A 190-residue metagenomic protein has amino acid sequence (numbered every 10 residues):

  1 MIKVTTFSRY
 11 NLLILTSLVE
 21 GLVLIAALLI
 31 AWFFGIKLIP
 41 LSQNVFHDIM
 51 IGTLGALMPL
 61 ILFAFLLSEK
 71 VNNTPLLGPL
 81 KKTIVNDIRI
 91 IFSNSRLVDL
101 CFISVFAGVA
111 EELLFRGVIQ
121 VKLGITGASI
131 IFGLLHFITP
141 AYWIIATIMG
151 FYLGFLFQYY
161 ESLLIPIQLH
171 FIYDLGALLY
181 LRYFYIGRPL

Functional and structural regions predicted by a protein language model:
M1-L29: Cytosolic-side membrane-entry/anchor segment at the start of a transmembrane helix
I2, A64, S68, K81-K82 (+4 more regions): General secondary-structure edge motif
I2, L24, L28, F33-D48 (+7 more regions): A signal for specific C-terminal beta-sheet/loop modules enriched in small/flexible residues with GP/PG/PP motifs
S8-N11, N44-V45, G124: Alpha-helix capping and helix-coil boundary motifs
V19-A27, G55-A64, E111, A128 (+2 more regions): Alpha-helical transmembrane segments of multipass membrane proteins
E20, Q43, E69, E111-E112 (+1 more regions): Glutamate identity and glutamate-enriched acidic tracts
W32-A107, G187-L190: Juxtamembrane helix-loop-helix connectors linking adjacent transmembrane helices in multi-pass membrane enzymes
R89-L190: Transmembrane helix-loop-helix hairpins at the membrane interface of multi-pass integral membrane proteins
